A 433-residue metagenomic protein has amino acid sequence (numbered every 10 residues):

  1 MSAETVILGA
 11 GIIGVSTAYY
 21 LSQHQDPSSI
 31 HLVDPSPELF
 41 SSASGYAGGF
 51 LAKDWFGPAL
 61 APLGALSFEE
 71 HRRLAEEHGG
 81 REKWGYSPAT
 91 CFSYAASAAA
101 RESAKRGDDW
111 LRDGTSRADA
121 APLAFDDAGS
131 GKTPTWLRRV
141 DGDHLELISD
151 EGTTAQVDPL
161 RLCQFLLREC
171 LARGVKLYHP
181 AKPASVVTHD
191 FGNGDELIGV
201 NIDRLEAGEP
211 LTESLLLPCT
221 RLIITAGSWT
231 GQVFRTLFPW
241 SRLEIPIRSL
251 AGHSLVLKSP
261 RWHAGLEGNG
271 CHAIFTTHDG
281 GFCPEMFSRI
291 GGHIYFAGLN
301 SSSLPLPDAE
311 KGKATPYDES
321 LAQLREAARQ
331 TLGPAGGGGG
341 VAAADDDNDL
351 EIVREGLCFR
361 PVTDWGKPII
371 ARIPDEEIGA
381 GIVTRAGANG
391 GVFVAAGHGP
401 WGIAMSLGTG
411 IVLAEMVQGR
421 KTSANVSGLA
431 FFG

Functional and structural regions predicted by a protein language model:
A3, S16, P374-G433: C-terminal lid/capping helical subdomain adjacent to the catalytic/cofactor pocket in oxidative enzymes
A3-H31: N-terminal Rossmann-like FAD-binding beta1-loop-alpha1 element of flavoenzymes
I13, E38, W229: Conserved Rossmann-like nucleotide-cofactor binding loop
Y19-Y20, G45-L51, W84-S87, R221-G390: Active-site substrate-recognition segment that forms the wall of the catalytic cavity or substrate channel
Y20, S29, P35-C91, A96-R106: Conserved FAD-binding subdomain of flavin-dependent enzymes
E77-H78, K83-P180, S185-E196: Flavin (FAD/FMN) cofactor-binding and adjacent substrate-gating region of FAD-dependent oxidoreductase domains
T154-H263: Predominantly flavin-linked oxidoreductase catalytic cores and closely associated redox partners
